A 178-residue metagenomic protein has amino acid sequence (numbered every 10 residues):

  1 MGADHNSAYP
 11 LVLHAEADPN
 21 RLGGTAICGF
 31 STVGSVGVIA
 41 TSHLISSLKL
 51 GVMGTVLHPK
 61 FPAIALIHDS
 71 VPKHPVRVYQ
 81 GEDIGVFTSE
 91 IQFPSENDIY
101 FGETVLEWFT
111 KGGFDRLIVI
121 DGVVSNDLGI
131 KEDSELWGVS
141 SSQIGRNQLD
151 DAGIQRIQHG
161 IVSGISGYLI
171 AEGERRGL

Functional and structural regions predicted by a protein language model:
G2-E90: N-terminal short beta-loop-beta anion/metal-coordinating cradle
F30-S31, I91-S95, D151-G160: Flexible, glycine/proline-enriched loop segments at strand-loop-helix junctions that form or flank small-ligand binding
S35-I39, E96-Y100, G160, G164 (+1 more regions): Conserved active-site and cofactor/substrate-binding residues in soluble primary-metabolism enzymes
I39, H43, T104, Y168-E172: Alpha-helical scaffold segments in soluble metabolic enzymes
S46-L50, T110, A171-L178: Generic secondary-structure signature for well-ordered alpha-helical cores
G54-T55, G85-F87, I118, W137 (+1 more regions): Hydrophobic/aromatic beta-strand patches that form the interior of the parallel beta-sheet core in alpha/beta enzyme
S95-R146: Internal, conserved structured core segments that host functional sites
N126-L178: Catalytic cores of processing enzymes, dominated by hydrolases/peptidases, characterized by acidic/His-rich
